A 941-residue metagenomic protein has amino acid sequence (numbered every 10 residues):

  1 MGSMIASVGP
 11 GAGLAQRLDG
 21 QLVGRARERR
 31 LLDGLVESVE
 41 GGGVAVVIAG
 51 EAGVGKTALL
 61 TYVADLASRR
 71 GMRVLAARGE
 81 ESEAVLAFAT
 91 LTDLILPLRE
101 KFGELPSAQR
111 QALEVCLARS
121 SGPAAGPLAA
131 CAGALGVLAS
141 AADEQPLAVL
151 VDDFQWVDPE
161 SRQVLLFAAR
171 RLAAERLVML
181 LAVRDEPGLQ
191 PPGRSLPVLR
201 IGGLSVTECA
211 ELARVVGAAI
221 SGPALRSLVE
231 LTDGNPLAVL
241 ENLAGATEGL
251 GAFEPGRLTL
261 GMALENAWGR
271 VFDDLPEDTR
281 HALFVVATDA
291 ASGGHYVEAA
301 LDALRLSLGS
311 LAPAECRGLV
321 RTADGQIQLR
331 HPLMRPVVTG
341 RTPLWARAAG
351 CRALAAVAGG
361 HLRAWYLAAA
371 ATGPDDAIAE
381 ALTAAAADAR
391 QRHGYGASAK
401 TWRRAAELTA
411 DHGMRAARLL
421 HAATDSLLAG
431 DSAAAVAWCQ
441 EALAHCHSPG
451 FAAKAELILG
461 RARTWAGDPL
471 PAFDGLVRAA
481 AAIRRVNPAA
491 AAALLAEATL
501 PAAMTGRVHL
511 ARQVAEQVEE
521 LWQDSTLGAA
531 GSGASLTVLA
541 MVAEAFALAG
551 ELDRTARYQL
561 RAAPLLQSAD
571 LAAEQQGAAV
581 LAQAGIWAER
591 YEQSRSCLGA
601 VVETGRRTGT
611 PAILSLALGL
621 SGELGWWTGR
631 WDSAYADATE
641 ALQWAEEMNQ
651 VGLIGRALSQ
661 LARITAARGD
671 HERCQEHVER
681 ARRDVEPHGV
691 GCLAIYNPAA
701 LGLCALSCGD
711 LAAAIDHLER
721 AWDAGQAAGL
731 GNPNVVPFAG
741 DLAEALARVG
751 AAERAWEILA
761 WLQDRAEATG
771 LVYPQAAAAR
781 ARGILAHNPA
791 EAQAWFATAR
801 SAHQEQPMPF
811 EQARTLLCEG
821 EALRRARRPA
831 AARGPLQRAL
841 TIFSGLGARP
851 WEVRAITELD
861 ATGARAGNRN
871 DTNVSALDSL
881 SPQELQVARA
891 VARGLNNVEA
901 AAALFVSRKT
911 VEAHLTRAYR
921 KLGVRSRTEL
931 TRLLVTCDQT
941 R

Functional and structural regions predicted by a protein language model:
M1-G34, R110-S120, T259-N266, G867-A876: Conserved adenine-nucleotide phosphate-binding loops and their immediately adjacent elements
I5-A12, V54, L59-L147, W156: Conserved phosphate-binding/catalytic loops and adjacent sensor/switch elements of nucleotide-binding enzymes, spanning
G13, V54, Y62, D93 (+6 more regions): Short secondary-structure boundary elements
G43, L86, H295, T322-D324 (+17 more regions): Alpha-solenoid helical repeat architecture
G43-A45, L59-V63, G309, T322 (+15 more regions): Extended alpha-helical scaffolding segments used for macromolecular assembly and cargo binding
A64, S68-R70, Q190-P191, P197 (+10 more regions): Internal alpha-solenoid helical repeat scaffolds
V164-R200: Sensor-1/coupling segment of RecA-like P-loop NTPase cores
D860, G867-R941: Helix-turn-helix DNA-binding segment
